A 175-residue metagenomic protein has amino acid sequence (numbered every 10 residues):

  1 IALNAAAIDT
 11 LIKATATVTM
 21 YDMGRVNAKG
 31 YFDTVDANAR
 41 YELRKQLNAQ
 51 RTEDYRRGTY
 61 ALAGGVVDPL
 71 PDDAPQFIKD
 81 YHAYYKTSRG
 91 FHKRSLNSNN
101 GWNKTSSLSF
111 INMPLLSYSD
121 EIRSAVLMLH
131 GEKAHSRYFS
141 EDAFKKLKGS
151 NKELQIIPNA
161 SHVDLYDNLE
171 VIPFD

Functional and structural regions predicted by a protein language model:
I1-A2, V126: Alpha/beta-hydrolase fold nucleophile elbow
L3-K86: Alpha/beta-hydrolase-fold enzymes
G24, Y31, N100-Y118, S124: Active-site nucleophile elbow and catalytic-triad environment of alpha/beta-hydrolase enzymes
F110-P114, H130-E141, L147: Conserved alpha/beta-hydrolase "acid-adjacent" motif
S119-R123, K146-S150: Short, conserved loop/helix-junction motifs that constitute active-site signature segments in enzyme catalytic cores
I122, M128-H130: Short beta-strand/loop motif that positions the catalytic acidic residue of the alpha/beta-hydrolase fold
L147-V163: Catalytic histidine neighborhood in serine/cysteine hydrolases with alpha/beta-hydrolase-type architecture
A160-P173: Catalytic histidine-centered segment of alpha/beta-hydrolase-like enzymes
